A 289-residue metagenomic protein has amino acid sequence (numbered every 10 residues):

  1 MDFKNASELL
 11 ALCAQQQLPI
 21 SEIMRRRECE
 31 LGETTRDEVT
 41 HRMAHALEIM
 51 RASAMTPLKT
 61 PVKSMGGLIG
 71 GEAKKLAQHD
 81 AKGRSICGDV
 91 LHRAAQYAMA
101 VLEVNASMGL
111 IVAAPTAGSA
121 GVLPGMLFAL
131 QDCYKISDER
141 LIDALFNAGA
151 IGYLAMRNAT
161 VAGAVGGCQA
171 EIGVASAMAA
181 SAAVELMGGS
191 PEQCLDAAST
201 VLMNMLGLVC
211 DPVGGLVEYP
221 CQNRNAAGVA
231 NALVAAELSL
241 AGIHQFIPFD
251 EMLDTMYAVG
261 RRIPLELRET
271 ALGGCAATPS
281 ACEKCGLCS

Functional and structural regions predicted by a protein language model:
M1-G109, D132-C133, G242, F249-S289: Generic N-terminal targeting/processing segments that precede catalytic cores or assembly contacts
I86, A113-A120, D132, I136-S137 (+2 more regions): Glycine- and small hydrophobic-enriched segments that form the cores of compact globular domains
G88-N105, R140-A159, N204-P212: Acidic-glycine-rich active-site phosphate/pyrophosphate-binding loop
M108-I111, V161-G167, Y219: Active-site-adjacent structural elements in folded domains
M108-M126, A170-A175: Conserved phosphate/anionic-ligand binding catalytic regions in large, soluble enzymes, centered on
P124-K135, A180-G188: Alpha-helical support elements that line or immediately flank enzyme active sites and cofactor-binding pockets
L145, I151-A164, C168-M178, G189: Glycine- and acidic-residue-rich phosphate-binding/metal-coordinating active-site segment common to enzymes that handle
E185-S289: Functionally critical mobile loop/hinge segments
